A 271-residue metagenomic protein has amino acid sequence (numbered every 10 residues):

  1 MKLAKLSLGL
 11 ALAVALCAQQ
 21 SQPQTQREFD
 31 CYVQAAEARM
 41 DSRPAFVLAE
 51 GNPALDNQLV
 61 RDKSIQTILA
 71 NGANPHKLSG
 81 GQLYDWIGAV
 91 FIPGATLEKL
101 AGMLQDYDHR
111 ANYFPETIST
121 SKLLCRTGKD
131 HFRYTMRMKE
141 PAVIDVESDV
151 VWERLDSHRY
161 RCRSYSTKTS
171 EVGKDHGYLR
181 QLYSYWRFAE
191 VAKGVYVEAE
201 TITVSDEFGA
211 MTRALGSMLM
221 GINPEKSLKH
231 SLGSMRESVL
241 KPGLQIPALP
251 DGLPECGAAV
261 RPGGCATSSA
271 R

Functional and structural regions predicted by a protein language model:
M1-K2: N-terminal secretory signal peptides that target proteins for export/translocation
K5-A15: Bacterial N-terminal signal peptides
A18: Cofactor-pocket helix-loop regions in the catalytic cores of large enzyme subunits
S21-R271: Eukaryotic helix-grip
